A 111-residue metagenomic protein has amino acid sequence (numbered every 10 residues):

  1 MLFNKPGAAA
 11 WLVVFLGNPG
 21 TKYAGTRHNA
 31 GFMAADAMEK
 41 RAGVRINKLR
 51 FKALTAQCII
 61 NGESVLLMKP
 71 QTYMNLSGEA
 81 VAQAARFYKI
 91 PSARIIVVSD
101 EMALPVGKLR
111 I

Functional and structural regions predicted by a protein language model:
M1-I111: Nucleotide and nucleotide-moiety/phosphate-recognizing core
